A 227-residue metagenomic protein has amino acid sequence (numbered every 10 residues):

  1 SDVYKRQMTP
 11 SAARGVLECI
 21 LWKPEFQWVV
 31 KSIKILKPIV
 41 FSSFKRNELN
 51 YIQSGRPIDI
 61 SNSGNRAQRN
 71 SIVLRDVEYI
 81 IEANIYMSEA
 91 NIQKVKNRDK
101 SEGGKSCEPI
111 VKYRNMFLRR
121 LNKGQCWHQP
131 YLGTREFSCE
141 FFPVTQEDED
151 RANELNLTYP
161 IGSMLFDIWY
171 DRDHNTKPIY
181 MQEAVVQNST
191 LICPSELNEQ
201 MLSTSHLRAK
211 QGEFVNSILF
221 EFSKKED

Functional and structural regions predicted by a protein language model:
V3-Y4: Short, small-residue-biased leader/transition segments that mark boundaries at the very start of proteins
Q7-E25: Short, well-ordered alpha-helical segments
P24-S61: A glycine-rich, hydrophobic loop/mini-helix early in the fold
E48-N50, R56-D227: Internal, well-folded beta-alpha domain core
